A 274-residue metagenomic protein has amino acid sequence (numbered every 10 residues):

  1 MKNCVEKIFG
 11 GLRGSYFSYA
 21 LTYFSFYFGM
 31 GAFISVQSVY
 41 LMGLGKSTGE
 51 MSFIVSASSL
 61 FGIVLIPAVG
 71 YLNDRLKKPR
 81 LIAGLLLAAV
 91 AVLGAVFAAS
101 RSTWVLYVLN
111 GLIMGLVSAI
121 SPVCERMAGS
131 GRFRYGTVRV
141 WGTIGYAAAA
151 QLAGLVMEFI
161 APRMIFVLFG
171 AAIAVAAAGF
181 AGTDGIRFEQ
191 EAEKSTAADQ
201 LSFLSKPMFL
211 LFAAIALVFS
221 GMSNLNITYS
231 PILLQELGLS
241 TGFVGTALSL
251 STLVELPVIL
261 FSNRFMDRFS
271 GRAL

Functional and structural regions predicted by a protein language model:
M1-G14, A181-A214, V218: Juxtamembrane intracellular "pre-TM" segments in multi-pass secondary transporters
E6-S59, M208-A247: Helix-loop boundary and gating motifs at the non-cytosolic
F24, L93-V96, R101-I120, L217: Hydrophobic core of transmembrane alpha-helices in multi-pass small-molecule transporters, especially MFS/SLC-type
S59-P67, A147, Q151, T252-L260: Residue-level signature of mid-helix packing/kink "hotspots" within the transmembrane helices of 12-pass Major
V64-K78, M157, V258-G271: Helix-to-loop junctions at the C-terminal end of transmembrane segments in multipass secondary transporters
L81-A95, A273-L274: Structural signature of the two symmetry-related core transmembrane helices
L109-G142: Cytoplasmic helix-loop-helix junction between adjacent transmembrane helices in 12-TM secondary transporters
M164-G182: Symmetry-related core transmembrane helices of the 12-TM Major Facilitator Superfamily/SLC fold
